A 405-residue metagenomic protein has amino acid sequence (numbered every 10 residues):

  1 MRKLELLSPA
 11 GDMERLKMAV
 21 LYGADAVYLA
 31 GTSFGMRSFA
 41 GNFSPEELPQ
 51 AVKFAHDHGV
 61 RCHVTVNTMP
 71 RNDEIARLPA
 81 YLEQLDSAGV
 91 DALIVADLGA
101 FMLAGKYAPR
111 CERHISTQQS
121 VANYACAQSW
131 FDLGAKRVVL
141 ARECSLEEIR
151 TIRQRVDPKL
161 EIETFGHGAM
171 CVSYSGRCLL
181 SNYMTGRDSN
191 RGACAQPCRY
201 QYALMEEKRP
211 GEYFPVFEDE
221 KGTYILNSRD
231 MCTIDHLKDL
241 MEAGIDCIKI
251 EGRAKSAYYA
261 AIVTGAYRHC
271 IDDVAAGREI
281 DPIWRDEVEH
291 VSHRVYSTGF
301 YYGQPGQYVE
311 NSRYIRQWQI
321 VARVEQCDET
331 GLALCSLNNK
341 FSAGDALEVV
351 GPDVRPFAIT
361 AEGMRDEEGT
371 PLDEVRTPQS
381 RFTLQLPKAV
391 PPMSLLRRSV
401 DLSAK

Functional and structural regions predicted by a protein language model:
M1-L21, A26-L29, S33, H58-T68 (+5 more regions): Surface-exposed amphipathic alpha-helical tracts and adjacent flexible/coil segments at the periphery of soluble enzymes
D12-R15, S33-Y124: Active-site beta->alpha loop and helix N-cap motifs at the rims of alpha/beta catalytic domains
